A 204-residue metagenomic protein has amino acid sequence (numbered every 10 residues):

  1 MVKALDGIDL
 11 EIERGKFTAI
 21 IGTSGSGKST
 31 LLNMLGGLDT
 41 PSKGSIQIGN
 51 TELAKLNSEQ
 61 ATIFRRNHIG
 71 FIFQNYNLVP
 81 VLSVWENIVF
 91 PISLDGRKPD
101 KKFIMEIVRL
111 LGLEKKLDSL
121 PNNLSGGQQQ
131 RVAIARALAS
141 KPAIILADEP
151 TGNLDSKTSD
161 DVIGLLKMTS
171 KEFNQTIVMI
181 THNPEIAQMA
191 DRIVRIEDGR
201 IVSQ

Functional and structural regions predicted by a protein language model:
M1-I196: ABC family nucleotide-binding domain
D198-Q204: Conserved switch/coupling elements of ABC/ABC-like ATPase nucleotide-binding domains
